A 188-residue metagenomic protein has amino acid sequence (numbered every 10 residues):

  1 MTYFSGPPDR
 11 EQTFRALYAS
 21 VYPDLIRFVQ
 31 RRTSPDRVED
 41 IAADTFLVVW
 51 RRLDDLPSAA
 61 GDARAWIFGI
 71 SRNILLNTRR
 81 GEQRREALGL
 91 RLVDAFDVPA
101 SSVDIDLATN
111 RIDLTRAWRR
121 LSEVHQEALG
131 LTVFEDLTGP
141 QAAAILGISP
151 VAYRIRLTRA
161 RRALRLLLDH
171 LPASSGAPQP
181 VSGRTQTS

Functional and structural regions predicted by a protein language model:
Y3-R27, W50: A short, charge-rich alpha-helical start-of-domain segment used by transcription regulators
G6-P8, P35, F46-A63, G81-Q83: Sigma70-family region 2
Y22, I26, F46, S122 (+2 more regions): C-terminal flanking helix
D40-L47, G61-N73: Structural recognition of an alpha-helix C-terminal capping motif at a helix-to-coil junction
D54-D55, G69-L90, D106-L107, H170: Arg/Lys-rich amphipathic alpha helix in sigma70-family domain 2
R72, L76, L146-S174: DNA-recognition helix of helix-turn-helix
N77, R85-R111, T138, P178-T185: Internal acidic/polar
R119, E123, E127, E135-A152 (+1 more regions): Helix-turn-helix DNA-binding module
